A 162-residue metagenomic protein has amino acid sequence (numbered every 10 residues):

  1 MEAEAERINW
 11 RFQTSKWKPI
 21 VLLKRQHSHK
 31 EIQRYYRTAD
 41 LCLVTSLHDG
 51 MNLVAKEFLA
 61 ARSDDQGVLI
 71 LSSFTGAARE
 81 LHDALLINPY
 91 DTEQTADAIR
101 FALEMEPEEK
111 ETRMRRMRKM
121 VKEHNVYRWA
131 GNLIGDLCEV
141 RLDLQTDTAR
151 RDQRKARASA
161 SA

Functional and structural regions predicted by a protein language model:
M1-K30: Nucleotide-activated donor-binding/catalytic signature segment of Leloir-type glycosyltransferases, i.e., the conserved
A3-W10, F101, G135, E139: A generic structural signal for well-ordered alpha-helical segments enriched in polar/charged residues
R7-K16, A61-Q66, E109, L144: Secondary-structure transition/capping motifs at alpha-helix termini and the adjoining loop/turn into the next element
K24, T112, Q153-A156: Short, intrinsically disordered low-complexity segments
S28-A39: Short acidic alpha-helix that forms the nucleotide-activated donor recognition element in Leloir-type transferases
E31, E109-K110, S161: Intrinsic structural disorder
R37, L41-E123, R128, N132-G135: Catalytic binding pocket for nucleotide-activated donors in carbohydrate/polymer assembly enzymes
V126-A162: C-terminal alpha-helical cap of glycosyltransferases
